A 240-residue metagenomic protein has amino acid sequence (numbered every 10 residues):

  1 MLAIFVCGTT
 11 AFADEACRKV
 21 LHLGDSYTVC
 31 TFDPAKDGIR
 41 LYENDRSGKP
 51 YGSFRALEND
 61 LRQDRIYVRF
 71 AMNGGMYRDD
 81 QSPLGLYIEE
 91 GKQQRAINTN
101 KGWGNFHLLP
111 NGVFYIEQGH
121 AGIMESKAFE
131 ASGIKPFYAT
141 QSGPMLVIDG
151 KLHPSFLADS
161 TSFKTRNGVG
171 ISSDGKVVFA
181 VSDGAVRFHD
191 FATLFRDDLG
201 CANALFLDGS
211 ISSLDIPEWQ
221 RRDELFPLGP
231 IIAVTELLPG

Functional and structural regions predicted by a protein language model:
M1-C7: Bacterial N-terminal signal peptides
A11-N105: Zymogen propeptides
V29, V113, G168: Short, surface-exposed charged micro-motifs
R46-K49, A128-S132, S182-A185: Short, solvent-exposed aromatic-acidic interface loops
P50-S53, S132-F137, T165-R166, F188-T193: A short, polar/proline- and glycine-enriched secondary-structure boundary/capping micro-motif
S82-F156: Active-site-adjacent helix-turn-beta-strand microarchitecture at beta-sheet edges that either contains or buttresses
L84-N100, S155, D159-N203, S212-G240: Conserved, well-ordered active-site substructure
